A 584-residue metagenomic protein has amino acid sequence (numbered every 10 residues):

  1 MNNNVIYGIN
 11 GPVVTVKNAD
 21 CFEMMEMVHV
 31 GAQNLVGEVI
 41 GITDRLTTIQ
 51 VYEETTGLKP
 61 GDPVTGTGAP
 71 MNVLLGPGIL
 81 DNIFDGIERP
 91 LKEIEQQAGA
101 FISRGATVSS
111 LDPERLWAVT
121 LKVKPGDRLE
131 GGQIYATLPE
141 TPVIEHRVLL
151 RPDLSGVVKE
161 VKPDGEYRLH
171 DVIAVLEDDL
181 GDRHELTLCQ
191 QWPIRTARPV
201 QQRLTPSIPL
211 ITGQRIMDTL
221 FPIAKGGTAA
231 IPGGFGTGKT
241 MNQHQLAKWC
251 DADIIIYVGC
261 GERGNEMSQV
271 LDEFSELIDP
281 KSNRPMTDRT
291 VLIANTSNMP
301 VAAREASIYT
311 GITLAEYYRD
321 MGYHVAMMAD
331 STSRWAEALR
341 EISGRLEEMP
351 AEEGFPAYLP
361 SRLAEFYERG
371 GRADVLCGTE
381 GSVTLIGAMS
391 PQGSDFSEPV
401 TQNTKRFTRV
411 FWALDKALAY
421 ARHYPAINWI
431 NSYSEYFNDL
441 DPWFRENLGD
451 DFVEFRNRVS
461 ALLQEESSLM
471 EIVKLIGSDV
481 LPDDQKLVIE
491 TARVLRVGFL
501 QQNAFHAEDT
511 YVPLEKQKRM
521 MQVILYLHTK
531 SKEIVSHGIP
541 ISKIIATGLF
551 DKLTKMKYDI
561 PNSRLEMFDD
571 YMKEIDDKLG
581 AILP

Functional and structural regions predicted by a protein language model:
M1-S103: N-terminal accessory targeting/assembly segments
N4-I6, V36-G41, R147-L150, L154-V161: Short beta-strand-centered aromatic/proline hotspots
V16-C21, Y52-G57, N72, T120-D127 (+2 more regions): Short, surface-exposed secondary-structure edge patches
A19, Q33, A69-P70, E88 (+5 more regions): Short, surface-exposed secondary-structure boundary micro-motifs
G37, R45-T47, A69, L154-V158 (+2 more regions): Metallocofactor- and cofactor-centric catalytic cores in central/energy metabolism, strongly enriched
Q96-P152, V158, R168-T228, N242-Q245 (+2 more regions): P-loop NTPase nucleotide-binding/switch module
T219-L220, G226-L549: P-loop NTPase catalytic core
V535-P584: C-terminal amphipathic alpha-helical interaction region
